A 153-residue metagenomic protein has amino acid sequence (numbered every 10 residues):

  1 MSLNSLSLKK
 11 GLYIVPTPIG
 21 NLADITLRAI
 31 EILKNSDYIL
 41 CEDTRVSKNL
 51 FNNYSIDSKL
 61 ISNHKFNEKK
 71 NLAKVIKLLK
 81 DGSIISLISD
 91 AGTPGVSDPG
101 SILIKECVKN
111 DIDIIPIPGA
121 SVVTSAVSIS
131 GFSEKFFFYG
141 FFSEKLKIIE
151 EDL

Functional and structural regions predicted by a protein language model:
S2-F66: Glycine-rich, flexible N-terminal cofactor/catalytic loop recognition
G11-V15, D81-S89, F136: Generic beta-sheet signal
R28-E31, N53-I56, V75-K77, P99-I104 (+2 more regions): Short, glycine/charged-enriched secondary-structure capping and boundary segments
N49-L50, G95, T124-A126: Phosphate- and divalent-cation-binding pockets in alpha/beta enzyme and binding domains that engage nucleotide-derived
N52-N53, H64-K80: Short, structured surface patches at the beginning of a domain
L72-S121: Glycine/small-residue-rich loop that forms an oxyanion/phosphate-binding "nest" at active or ligand-binding sites
L103-L153: Class I SAM-dependent methyltransferase SAM-binding "motif I" and its flanking Rossmann-like core
